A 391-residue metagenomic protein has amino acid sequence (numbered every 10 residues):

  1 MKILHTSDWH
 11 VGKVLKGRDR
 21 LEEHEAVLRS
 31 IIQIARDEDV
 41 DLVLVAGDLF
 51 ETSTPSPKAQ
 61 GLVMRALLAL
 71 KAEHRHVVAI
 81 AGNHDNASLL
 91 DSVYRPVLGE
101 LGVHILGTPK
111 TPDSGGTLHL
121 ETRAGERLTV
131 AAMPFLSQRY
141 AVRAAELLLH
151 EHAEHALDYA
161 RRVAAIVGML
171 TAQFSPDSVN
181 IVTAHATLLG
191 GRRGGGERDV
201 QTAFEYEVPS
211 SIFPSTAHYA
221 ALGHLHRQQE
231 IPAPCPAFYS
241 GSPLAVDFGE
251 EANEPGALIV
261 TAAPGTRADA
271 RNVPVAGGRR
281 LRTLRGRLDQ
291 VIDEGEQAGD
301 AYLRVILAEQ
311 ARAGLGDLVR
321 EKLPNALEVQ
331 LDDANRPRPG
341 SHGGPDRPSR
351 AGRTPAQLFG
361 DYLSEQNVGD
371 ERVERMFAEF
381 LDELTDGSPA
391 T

Functional and structural regions predicted by a protein language model:
M1-L68, A72, E379-E383, G387-T391: N-terminal active-site segment of His-dependent metallophosphoesterases
T6-S7, V43-D48, H76-N83, H104-P109 (+3 more regions): Active-site neighborhood of phospho(di)ester-bond hydrolases with catalytic His/Asp-centered motifs
H10, V40-K58, H74-L89, L188-F204: Active-site neighborhood of divalent metal-dependent phosphoester/pyrophosphate hydrolases
V14-G17, L49-A66, A81-L101, L106-G107 (+2 more regions): Metal-dependent catalytic neighborhoods of phosphoester/phosphodiester hydrolases
D37, L42, A262-T391: Accessory, non-catalytic peripheral segments of nucleic-acid enzymes
P96-A203, A263, P274: Conserved catalytic scaffold of divalent metal-dependent phosphoesterases
G99-E100, L188-T266: Conserved beta-sheet core of the metallophosphoesterase superfamily
G116-T129, M133, C235-G299: Binuclear metal-dependent phosphoesterase catalytic core
